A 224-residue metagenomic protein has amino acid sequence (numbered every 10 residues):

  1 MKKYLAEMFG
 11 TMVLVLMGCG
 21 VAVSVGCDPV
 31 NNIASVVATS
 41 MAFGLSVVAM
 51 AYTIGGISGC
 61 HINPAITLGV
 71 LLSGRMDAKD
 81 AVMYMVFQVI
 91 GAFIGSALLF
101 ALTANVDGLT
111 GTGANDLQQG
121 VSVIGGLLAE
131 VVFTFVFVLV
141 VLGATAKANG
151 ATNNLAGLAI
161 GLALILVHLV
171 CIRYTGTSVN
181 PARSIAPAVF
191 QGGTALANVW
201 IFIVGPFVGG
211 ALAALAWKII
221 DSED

Functional and structural regions predicted by a protein language model:
M1-D224: Membrane-interface helix-loop junctions and terminal tails of multi-pass membrane proteins
